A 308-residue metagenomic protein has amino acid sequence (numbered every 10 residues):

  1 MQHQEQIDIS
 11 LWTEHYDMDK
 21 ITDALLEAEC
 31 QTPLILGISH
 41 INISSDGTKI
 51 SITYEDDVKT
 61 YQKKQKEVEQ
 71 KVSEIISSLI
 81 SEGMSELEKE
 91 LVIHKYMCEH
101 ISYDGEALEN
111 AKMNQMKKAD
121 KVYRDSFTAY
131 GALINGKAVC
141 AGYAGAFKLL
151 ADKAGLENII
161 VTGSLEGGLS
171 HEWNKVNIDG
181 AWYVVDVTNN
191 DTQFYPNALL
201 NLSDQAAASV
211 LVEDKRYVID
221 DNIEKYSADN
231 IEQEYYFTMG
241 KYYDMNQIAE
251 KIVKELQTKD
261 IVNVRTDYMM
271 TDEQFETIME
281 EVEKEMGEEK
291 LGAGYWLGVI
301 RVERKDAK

Functional and structural regions predicted by a protein language model:
M1-S77, V253-T258, N263-Y268, D272-K308: Linear, non-domain "peripheral" regions
D57-A132: Secondary-structure boundary elements
K63, N135-A138, T162-L165: Alpha-helix capping and helix-loop boundary segments enriched in small/acidic/polar residues
V68, K89, V139, Y143 (+1 more regions): Hydrophobic (often cysteine-bearing) scaffold residues that line and stabilize catalytic clefts of nucleotide/cofactor
N114-K118, F127, A138, L149 (+1 more regions): Extracytoplasmic/periplasmic C-terminal soluble domains
A129-Y143: A short, highly charged nucleic-acid-interacting micro-segment common to nuclease and nuclease-linked defense proteins
A141-A207: Hydrophobic/aromatic-rich core segments of domains that either
A181-I278, G292: His-Asp-centered catalytic microenvironments across diverse enzyme cores, prominently the transglutaminase-like
